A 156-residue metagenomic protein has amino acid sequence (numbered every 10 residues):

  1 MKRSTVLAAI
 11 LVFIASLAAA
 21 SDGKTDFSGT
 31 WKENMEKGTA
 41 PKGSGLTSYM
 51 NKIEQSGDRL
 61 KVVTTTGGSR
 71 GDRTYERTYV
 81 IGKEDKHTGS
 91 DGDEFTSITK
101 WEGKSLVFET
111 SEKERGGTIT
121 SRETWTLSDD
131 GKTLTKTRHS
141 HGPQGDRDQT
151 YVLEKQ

Functional and structural regions predicted by a protein language model:
M1-S4: Positively charged n-region of N-terminal signal peptides that target proteins for export
A8-S16: Bacterial N-terminal signal peptides
A20-Q156: Hydrophobic small-molecule pocket/channel-lining residues, especially in calycin-type beta-barrels
